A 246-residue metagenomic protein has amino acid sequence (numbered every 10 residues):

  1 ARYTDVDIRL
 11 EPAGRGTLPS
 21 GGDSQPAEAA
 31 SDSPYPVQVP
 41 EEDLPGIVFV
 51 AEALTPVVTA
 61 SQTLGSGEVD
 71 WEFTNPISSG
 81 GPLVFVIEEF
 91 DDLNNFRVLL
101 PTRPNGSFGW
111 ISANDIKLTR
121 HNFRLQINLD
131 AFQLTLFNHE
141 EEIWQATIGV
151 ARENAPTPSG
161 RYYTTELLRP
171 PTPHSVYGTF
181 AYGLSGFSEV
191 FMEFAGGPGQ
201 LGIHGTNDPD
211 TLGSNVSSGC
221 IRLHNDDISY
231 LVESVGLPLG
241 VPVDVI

Functional and structural regions predicted by a protein language model:
I8, T102, D115-F123, R152-R161 (+1 more regions): Exported/periplasmic cell-wall-interacting domains
L10, G14-G16, P26-V86: Beta-loop motif signature
L10, G16-P45, P101-I127: Boundary regions of SH3-family modules and the immediately adjacent low-complexity/disordered segments in eukaryotic
G16, I77-N114: SH3/SH3-like beta-barrel superfamily modules
A53-T55, P82, L93-N95, G106 (+7 more regions): Extracytoplasmic
T55, L64, D91, L100-P104 (+8 more regions): A mature extracytoplasmic/lumenal domain signature
E68-F85, G109-F123, V150, T165-E166 (+1 more regions): N-terminal post-signal-peptidase region of extra-cytosolic proteins
